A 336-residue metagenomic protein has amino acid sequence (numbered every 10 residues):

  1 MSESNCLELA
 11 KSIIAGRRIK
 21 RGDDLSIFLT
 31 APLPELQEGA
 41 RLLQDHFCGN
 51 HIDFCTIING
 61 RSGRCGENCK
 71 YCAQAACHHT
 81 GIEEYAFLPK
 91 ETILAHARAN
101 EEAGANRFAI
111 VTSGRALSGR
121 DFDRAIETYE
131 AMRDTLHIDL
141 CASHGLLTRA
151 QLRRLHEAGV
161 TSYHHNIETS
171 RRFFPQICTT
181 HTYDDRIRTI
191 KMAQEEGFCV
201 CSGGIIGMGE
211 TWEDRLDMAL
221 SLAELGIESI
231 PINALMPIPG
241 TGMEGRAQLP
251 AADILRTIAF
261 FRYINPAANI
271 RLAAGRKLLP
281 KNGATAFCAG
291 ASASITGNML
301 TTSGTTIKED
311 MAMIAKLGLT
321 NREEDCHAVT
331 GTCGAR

Functional and structural regions predicted by a protein language model:
M1-P34, A223-R336: Auxiliary Fe-S-binding modules of radical SAM enzymes
G16, A40, C69, I110 (+5 more regions): Conserved, mostly hydrophobic/aromatic
Q37-H78, Y85-A109: N-terminal pre-triad scaffold of radical SAM enzymes
D53-E83, T128-E130, F173, I190-K191 (+2 more regions): N-terminal small/glycine-rich loop or linker at the start of catalytic domains across soluble metabolic enzymes
C77-H96, N100-I190, F198-G203, E228-N233: Core AdoMet radical
N100, M132, L155, I190-A193 (+4 more regions): Generic structural signal for hydrophobic
F108, G114-S118, T189-E213, I232-A247 (+1 more regions): Conserved strand-turn element in the central/C-terminal portion of the radical SAM core barrel that lines
T148-H156, M208-A223, K277-A289: Catalytic cores of alpha/beta
